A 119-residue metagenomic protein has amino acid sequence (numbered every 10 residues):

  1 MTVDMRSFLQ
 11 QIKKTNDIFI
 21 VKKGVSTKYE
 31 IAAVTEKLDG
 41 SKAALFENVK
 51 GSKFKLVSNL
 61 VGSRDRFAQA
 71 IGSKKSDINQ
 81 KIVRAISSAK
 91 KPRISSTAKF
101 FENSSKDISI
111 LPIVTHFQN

Functional and structural regions predicted by a protein language model:
M1-N119: Extended, highly charged
